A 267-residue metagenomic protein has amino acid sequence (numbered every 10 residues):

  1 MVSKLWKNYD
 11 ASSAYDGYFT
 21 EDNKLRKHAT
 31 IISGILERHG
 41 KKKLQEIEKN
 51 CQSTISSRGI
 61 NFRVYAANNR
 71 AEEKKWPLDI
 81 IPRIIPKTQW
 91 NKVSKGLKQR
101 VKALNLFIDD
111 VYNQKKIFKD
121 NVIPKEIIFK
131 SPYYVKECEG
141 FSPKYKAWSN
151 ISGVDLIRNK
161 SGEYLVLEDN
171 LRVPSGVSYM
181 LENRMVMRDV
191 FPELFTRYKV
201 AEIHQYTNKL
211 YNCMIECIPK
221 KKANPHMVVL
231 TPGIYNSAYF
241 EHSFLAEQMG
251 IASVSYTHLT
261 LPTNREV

Functional and structural regions predicted by a protein language model:
V2-T20: Short acidic, Pro/Gly- and aromatic-enriched capping/linker segments at domain boundaries
A29-E46: Short, surface-exposed, low-complexity cationic segments
E46-Y133: Low-complexity, highly charged intrinsically disordered N-terminal segments that act as targeting/localization
C138-P174: Conserved metal-phosphate-binding beta-hairpin within the catalytic cores of diverse ATP-dependent phosphoryl-transfer
V177-H242: Conserved catalytic alpha/beta cores of large enzymes that bind or transform nucleotide phosphates and polynucleotides
S243-S253: Short helix-loop-beta junction
T257-T263: Conserved small/polar residues in nucleotide/adenosyl-binding loops
